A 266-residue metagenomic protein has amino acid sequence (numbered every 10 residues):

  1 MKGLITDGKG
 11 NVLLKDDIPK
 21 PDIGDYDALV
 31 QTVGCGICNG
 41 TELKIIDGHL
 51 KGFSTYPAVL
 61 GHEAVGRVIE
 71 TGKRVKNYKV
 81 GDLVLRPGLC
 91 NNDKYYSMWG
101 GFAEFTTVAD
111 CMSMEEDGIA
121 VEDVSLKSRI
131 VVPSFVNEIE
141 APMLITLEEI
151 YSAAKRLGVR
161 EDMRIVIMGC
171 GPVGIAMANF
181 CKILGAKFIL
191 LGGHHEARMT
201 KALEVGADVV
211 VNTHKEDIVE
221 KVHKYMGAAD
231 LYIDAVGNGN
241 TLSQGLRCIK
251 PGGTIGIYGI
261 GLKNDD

Functional and structural regions predicted by a protein language model:
M1-L60, D117-L126, V210: Short N-terminal strand-loop motif that marks the start of NAD(P)H/FAD-dependent oxidoreductase cofactor-binding domains
L4, L85, V166, L190 (+1 more regions): Structural detector of well-ordered beta-strand residues that form the stable sheet scaffold of enzyme domains
P21-G36, H49-C90, M98-G100, M112: Glycine-rich beta-strand-centered segment in the early N-terminal region that forms part of a ligand/cofactor-binding
E63, D82-L83, F105, R164 (+2 more regions): Residue-level marker of beta-strand positions
N91-M168: NAD(P)H dinucleotide-binding glycine-rich loop of Rossmann-like/cofactor-binding domains, especially the beta1-alpha1
S134-K215, E220: Mid-domain Rossmann-like dinucleotide-binding core that forms the NAD(H)/NADP(H) cofactor-binding site
L157, V205-D266: Glycine-rich cofactor phosphate-binding loops and adjacent beta1-alpha1 units of small-molecule cofactor enzyme domains
